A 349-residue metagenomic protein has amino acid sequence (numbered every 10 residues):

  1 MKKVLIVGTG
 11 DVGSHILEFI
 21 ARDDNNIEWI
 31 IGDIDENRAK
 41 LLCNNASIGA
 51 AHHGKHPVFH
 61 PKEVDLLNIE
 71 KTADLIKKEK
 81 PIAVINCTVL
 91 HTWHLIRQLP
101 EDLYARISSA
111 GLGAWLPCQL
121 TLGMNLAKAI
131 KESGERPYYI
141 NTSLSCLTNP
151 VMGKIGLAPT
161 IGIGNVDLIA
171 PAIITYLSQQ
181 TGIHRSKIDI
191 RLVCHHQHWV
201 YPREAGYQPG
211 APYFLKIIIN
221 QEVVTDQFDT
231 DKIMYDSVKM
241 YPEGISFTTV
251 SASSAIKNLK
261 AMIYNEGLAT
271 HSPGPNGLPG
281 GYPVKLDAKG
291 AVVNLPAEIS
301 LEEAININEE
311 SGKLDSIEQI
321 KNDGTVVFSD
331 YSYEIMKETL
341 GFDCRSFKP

Functional and structural regions predicted by a protein language model:
T9-G10: Glycine-rich Rossmann-fold phosphate-binding loop(s) that bind the pyrophosphate of adenine dinucleotide cofactors
G13-S14: N-terminal Rossmann-fold NAD(P) dinucleotide-binding loop
W29-P57: Glycine-rich phosphate-binding loop and adjoining beta1-alpha1-beta2 segment of Rossmann-like nucleotide-binding folds
V64-E79: Conserved Rossmann-fold cofactor-binding substructure of NAD(P)-dependent oxidoreductases
C87-W93: Conserved NAD(P)H cofactor-binding loop of Rossmann-fold oxidoreductase domains
D102-S133: NAD(P)-cofactor binding segment of oxidoreductase domains
M124-K131, E135-I219, T249: Rossmann-like dinucleotide-binding core of oxidoreductases
G182-P349: Long, compositionally biased stretches enriched for glycine and/or charged residues
